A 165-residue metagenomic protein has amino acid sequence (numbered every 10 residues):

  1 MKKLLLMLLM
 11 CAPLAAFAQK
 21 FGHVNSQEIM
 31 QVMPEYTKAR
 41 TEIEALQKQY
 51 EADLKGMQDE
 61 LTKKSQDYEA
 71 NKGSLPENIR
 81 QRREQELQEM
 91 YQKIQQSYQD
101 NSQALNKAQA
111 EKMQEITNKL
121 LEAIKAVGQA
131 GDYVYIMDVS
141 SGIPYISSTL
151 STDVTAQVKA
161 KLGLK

Functional and structural regions predicted by a protein language model:
L4-P13: Sec-dependent N-terminal signal peptides
L14-A18: Sec/Tat signal peptide C-region and signal peptidase I cleavage site
Q19-G131, Y135-P144, K165: Amphipathic alpha-helical segments
